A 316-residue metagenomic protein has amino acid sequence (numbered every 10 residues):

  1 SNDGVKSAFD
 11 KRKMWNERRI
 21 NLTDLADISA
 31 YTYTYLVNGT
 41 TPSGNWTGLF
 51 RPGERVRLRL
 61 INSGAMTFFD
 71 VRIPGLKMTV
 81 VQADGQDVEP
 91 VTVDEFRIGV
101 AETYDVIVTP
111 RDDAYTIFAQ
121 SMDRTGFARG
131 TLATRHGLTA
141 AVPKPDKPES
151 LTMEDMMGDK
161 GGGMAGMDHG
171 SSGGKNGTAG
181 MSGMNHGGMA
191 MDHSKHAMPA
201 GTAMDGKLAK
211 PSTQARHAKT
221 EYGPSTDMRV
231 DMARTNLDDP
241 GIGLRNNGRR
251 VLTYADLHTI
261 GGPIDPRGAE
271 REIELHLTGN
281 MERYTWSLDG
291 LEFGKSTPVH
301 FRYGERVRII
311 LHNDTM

Functional and structural regions predicted by a protein language model:
S1-D10, V91-R306: Extended terminal and domain-junction accessory segments
S1-E54, I61-G64, A233: Acidic-aromatic/histidine active-site loop/patch
S29-L36, G75-G85, G279-S287: Short, basic/aromatic beta-hairpin or loop at an interaction surface
E54-L58, E305-V307: Structural beta-strand segments of beta-rich domains
L60-G64, V108-P110, L311-T315: Asparagine-centered strand-capping/turn motif at beta-strand->loop junctions
T67-I73, I117: Short, hydrophobic/aromatic beta-strand segments
I73-V100: Solvent-exposed beta-strand/loop surfaces of large extracellular or lumenal domains
A101, V307-M316: Glycine-rich active-site loops that engage anionic ligands at enzyme catalytic sites
